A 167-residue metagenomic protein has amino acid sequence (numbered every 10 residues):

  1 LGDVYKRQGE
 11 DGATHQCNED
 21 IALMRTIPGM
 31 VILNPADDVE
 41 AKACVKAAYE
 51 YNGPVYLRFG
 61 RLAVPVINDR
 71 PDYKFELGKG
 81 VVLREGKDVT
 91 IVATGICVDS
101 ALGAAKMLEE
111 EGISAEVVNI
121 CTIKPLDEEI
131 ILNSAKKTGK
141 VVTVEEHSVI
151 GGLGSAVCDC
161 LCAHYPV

Functional and structural regions predicted by a protein language model:
L1-Y5: Short, small-residue-biased leader/transition segments that mark boundaries at the very start of proteins
Q8-E50: Conserved thiamine diphosphate
G9, G60-V167: Thiamine diphosphate
N18-I21, G53-Y56, K74-G78: Short, charged low-complexity intrinsically disordered segments located at boundaries of structured domains
R25, I32-A36, Y56-F59, V117-V118 (+1 more regions): General beta-strand structural signal in soluble alpha/beta enzymes
V45-A48, N52, A105-E109: Generic helix-packing signal
A47-P54, V157-L161: Glycine- and acidic-residue-enriched helix-capping/beta->alpha junction motif
